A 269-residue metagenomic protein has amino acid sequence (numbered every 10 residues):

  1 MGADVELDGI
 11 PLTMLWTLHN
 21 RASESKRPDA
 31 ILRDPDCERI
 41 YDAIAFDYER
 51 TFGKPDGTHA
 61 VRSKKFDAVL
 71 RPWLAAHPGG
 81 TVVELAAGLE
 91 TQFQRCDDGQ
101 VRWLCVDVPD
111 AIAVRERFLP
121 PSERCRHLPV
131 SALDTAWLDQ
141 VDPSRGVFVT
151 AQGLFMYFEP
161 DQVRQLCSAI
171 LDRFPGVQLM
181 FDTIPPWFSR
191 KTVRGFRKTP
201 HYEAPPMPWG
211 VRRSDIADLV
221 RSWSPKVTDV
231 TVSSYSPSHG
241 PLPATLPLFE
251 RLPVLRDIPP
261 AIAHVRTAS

Functional and structural regions predicted by a protein language model:
M1-V83, A87-V130, V141-S144: Rossmann-like AdoMet
G146-Q162: A short SAM/SAH-binding and catalytic strip from SAM-dependent methyltransferases
Y157-R173: A short, conserved alpha-helix within the catalytic core of class I
C167, R173-W187: Conserved beta-strand signature within the Rossmann-like core of class I S-adenosyl-L-methionine
R190-M207: Short, glycine-/aromatic-enriched active-site segment of Class I SAM-dependent methyltransferases
M207-S233: Short alpha-helix
S224-R251: Conserved catalytic loop of SAM-dependent methyltransferase domains
L242-S269: Core SAM-dependent methyltransferase catalytic element
